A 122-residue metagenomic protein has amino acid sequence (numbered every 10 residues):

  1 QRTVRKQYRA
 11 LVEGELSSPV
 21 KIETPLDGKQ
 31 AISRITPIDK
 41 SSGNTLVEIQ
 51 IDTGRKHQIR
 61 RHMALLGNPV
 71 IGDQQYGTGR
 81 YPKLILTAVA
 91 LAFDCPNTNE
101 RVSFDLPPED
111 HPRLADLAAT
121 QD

Functional and structural regions predicted by a protein language model:
Q1-D122: RNA pseudouridine synthases
